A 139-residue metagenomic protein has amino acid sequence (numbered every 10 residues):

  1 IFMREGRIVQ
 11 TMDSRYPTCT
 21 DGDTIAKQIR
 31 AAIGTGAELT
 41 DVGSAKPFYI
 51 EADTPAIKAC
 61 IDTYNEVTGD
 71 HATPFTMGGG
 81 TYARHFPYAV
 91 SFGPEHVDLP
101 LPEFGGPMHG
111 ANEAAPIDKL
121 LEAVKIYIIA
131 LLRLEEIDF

Functional and structural regions predicted by a protein language model:
I1-K27, A45: Midchain, well-structured core segments that form catalytic/ion-binding scaffolds
R15, K46-E51, A114: Short, contiguous acidic/charged loop-to-helix segments that flank catalytic cores in large enzymes
T24, Q28-G36, A59-V67, H85 (+1 more regions): Generic non-transmembrane alpha-helical segments
T35-G43: Conserved short beta-strand edge segments in small beta-sheet-based binding/regulatory domains
Y49-V67, G93: Short, low-order "capping/linker" segments at domain edges
D70-I137: Zn-dependent metallopeptidase/amidohydrolase metal-coordination segment
